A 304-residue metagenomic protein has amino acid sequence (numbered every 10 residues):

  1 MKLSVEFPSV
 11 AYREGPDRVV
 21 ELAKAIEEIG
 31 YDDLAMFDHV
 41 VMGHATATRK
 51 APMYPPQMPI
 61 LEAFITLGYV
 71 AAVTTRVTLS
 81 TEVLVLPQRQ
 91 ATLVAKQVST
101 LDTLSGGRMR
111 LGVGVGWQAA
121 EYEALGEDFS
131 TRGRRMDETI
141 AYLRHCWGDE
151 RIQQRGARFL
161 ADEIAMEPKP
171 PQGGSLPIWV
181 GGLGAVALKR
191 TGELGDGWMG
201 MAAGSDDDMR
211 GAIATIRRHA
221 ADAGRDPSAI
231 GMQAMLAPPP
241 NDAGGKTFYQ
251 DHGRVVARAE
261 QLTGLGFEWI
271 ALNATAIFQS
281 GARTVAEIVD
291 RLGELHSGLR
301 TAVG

Functional and structural regions predicted by a protein language model:
M1-G304: Active-site-adjacent structural elements that line small-molecule/cofactor binding pockets in enzymes
